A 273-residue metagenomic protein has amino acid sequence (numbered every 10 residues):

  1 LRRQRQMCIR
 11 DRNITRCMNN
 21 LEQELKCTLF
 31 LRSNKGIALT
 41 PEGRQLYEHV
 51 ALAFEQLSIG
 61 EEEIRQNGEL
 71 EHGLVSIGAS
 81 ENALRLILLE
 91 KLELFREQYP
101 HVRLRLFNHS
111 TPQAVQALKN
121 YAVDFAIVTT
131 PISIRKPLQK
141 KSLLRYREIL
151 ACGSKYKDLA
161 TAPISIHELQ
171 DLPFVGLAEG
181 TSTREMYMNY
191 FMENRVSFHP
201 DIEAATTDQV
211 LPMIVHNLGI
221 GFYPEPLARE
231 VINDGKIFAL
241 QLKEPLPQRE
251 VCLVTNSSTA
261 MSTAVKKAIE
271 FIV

Functional and structural regions predicted by a protein language model:
L1-R5, I9: Single conserved hydrophobic/aromatic residue that forms the stacking wall/gate of nucleotide- or nucleobase-binding
N20-L39: A short LG(V/I)-centered, amphipathic sequence patch enriched for acidic residue(s) preceding the LG motif
E24-L25, L46-G68: Alpha-helical linker/hinge and terminal dimerization helices associated with HTH transcriptional regulators
H72-R135, A204: Central regulatory/effector-binding core of bacterial HTH transcription factors
I87, F238-V273: A late-sequence structural motif
S110-V123, T129, S182-L240: Hydrophobic hinge/microswitch elements
P137-F174: Flexible hinge/capping segments at coil-to-helix
D158, P173-N194, M261-V265, I269: Secondary-structure junction motif
